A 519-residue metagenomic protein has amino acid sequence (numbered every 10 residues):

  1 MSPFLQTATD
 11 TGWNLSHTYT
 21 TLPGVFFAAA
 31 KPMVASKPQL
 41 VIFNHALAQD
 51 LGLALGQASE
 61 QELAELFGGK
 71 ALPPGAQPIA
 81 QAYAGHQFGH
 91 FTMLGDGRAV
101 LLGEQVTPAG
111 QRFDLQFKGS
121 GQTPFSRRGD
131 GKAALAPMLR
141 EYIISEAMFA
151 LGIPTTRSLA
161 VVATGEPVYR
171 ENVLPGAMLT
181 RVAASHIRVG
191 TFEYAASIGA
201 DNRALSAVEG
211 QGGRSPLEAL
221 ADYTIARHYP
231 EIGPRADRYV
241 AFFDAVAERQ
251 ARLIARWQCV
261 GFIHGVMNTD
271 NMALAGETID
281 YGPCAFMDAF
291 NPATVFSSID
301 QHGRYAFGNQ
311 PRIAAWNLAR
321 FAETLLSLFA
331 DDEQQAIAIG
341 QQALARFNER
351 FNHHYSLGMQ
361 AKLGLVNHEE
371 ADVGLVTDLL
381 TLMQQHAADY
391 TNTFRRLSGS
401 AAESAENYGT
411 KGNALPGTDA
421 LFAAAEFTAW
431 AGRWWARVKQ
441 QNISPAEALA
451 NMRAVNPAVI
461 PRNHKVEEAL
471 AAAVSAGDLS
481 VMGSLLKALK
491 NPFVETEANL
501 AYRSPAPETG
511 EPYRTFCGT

Functional and structural regions predicted by a protein language model:
M1-Y83, F88, F296, Q301-T519: Regulatory N- and C-terminal appendages and interdomain linkers associated with kinase/kinase-like NTP transferase
G12, T21, F26-F27, K37-Q39 (+12 more regions): Residue-level detector of functional hotspots within protein domains
K31-M33, D130-K132, V240-A241: Short, contiguous strand/loop micro-motifs
K37-L40, H45-L63, G68-P234, L274-E277 (+7 more regions): Conserved ATP-binding subdomain of kinase catalytic cores across diverse folds
M138, P167-H264, A275-T381: ATP-dependent phospho-/nucleotidyl transfer catalytic cores
V266-M267, M272: Hydrophobic HxD+1 residue recognition
